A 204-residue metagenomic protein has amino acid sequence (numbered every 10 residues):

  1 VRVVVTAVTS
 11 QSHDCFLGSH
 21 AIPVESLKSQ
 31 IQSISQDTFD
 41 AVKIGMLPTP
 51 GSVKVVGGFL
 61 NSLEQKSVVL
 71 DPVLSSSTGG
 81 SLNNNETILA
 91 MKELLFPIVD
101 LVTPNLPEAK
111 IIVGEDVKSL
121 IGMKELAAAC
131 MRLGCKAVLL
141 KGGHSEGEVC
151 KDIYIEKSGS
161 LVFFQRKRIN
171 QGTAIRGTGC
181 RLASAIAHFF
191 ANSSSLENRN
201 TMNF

Functional and structural regions predicted by a protein language model:
V1-S77: Conserved N-terminal subdomain of the carbohydrate kinase-like
A7-T9, P48, L74-S76, E108 (+3 more regions): Glycine-rich beta-alpha junction loops
C15-A21, G80-N85, G114-K118: Short glycine-enriched, charge-decorated loop/helix-capping segments at active-site entrances that position
I44-G45, G80, K141, I175: Glycine- and other small-residue-rich loops at beta-strand/loop junctions that grip anionic moieties
N85-L161, Q171, S195-E197: Conserved phosphate/ATP/ADP-binding segment of small-molecule kinases
K110-I111, T173-M202: Short, small-residue alpha-helix embedded
L161-G177: Short pre-catalytic strand/loop immediately N-terminal to key active-site residues, enriched for Gly-Thr
